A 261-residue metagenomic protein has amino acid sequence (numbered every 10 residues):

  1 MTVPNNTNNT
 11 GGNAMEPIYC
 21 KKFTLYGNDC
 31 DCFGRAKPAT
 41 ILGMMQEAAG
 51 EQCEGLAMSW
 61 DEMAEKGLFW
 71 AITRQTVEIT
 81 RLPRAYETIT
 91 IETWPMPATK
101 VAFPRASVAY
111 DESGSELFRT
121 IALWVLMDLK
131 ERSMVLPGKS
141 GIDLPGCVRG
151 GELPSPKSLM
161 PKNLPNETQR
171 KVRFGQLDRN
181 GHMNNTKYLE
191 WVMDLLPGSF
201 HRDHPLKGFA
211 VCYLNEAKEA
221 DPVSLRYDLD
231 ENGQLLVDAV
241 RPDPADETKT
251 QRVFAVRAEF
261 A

Functional and structural regions predicted by a protein language model:
M1, E112-G114, G181: Intrinsically disordered, low-complexity segments enriched in Ser/Pro/Gly/Ala and basic residues
T2-A14: Short, Lys/Arg-enriched N-terminal segments with co-localized hydrophobic residues within the first ~10-30 amino acids
G11, E16-K21, E78-M160, A217-E219 (+1 more regions): HotDog/MaoC-like acyl-thioester-processing domains
G11-I72, R119-I121, D128-K207: Hot-dog-fold acyl-thioester-processing enzymes
G67-L82, H204-E216: Small beta-barrel nucleic-acid-binding modules, principally OB-folds
R170-F260: Acidic/His-leaning functional-site neighborhoods
